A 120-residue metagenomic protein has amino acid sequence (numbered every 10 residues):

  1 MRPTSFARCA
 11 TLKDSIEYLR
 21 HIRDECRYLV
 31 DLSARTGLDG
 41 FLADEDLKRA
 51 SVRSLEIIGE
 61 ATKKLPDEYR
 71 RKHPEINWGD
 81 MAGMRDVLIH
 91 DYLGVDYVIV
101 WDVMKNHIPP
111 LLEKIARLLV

Functional and structural regions predicted by a protein language model:
M1-V120: Solvent-exposed interaction patches of small proteins and small membrane subunits
